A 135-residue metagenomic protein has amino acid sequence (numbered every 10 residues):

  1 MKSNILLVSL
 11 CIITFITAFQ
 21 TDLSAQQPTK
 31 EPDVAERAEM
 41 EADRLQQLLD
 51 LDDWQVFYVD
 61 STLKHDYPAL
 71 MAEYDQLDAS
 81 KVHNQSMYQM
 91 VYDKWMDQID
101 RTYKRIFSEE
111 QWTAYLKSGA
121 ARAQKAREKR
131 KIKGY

Functional and structural regions predicted by a protein language model:
M1-K30: Bacterial Sec-dependent N-terminal signal peptides
A25-Y135: Charge-rich (acidic/polar
